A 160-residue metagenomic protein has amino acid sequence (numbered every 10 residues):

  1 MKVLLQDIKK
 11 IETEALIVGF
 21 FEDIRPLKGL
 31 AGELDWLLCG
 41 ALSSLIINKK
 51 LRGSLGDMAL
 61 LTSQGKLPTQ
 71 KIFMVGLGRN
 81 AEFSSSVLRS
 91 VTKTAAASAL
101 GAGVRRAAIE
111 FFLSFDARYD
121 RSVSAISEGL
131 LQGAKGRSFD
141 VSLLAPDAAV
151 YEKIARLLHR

Functional and structural regions predicted by a protein language model:
M1-R160: Glycine-/small-residue-enriched capping loops at alpha/beta junctions
